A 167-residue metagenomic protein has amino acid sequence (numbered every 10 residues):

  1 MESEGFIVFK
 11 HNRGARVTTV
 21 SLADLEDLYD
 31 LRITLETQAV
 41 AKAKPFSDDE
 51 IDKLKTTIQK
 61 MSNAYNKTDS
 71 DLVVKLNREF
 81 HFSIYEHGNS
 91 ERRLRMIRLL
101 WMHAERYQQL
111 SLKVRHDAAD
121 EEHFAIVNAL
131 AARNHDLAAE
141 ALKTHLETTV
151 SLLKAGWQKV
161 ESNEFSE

Functional and structural regions predicted by a protein language model:
M1-P45, V150, K154-E167: Short linear motifs at protein or domain termini
G5-I7, L99, H116-D117: Mobile beta-alpha loop/short-helix "lid" or hinge segments that flank ligand
L28, D49-L110, D120-N128, L137-E147: Conserved amphipathic alpha-helical segments that form helical-bundle/coiled-coil interaction surfaces
E36, N77, N134: Acidic active-site catalytic centers that drive phospho-/nucleotidyl reactions and related ester hydrolyses
K44, N89, A131-A132: Residues at helix-coil transition
R115-E167: C-terminal regulatory/effector modules of DNA-binding transcriptional regulators
